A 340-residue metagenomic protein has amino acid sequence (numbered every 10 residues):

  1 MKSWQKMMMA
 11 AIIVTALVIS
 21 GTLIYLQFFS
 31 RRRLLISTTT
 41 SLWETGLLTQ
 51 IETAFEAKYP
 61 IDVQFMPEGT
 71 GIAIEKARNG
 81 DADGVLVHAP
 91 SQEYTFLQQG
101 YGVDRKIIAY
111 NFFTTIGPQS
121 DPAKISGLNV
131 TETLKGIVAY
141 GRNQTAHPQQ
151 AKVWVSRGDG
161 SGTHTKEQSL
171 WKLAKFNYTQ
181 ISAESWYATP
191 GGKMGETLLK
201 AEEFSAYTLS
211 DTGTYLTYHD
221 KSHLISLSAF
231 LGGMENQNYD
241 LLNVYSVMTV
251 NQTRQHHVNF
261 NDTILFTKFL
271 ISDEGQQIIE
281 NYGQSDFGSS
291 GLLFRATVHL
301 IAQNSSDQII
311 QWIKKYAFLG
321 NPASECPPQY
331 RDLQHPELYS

Functional and structural regions predicted by a protein language model:
M1-M9: Short, low-complexity patches enriched in S/T/P/G
M9, V14-D62, G71, P90 (+1 more regions): Exported/periplasmic ABC-transporter solute-binding proteins
G71-Y101, L216-T217: Pocket-flanking alpha-helical
A82-D83, V103-D104, I225-L227: Short, hinge-like loop/turn segments at secondary-structure boundaries
F96, G100, D104, Y110-E132 (+1 more regions): Substrate-binding cleft of extracellular glycoside hydrolase catalytic domains
D104-I107, Q237-Y239: Short secondary-structure boundary/capping segments
K106-I107, T114-I116, Y207, S246-M248: Residues embedded in well-ordered beta-strands
